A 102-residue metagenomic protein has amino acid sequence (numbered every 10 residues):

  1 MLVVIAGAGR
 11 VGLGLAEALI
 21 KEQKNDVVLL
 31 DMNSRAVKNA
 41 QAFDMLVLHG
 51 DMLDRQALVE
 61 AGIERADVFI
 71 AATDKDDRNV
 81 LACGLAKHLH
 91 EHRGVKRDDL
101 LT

Functional and structural regions predicted by a protein language model:
M1-T102: Cytosolic regulatory regions of ion transport systems
